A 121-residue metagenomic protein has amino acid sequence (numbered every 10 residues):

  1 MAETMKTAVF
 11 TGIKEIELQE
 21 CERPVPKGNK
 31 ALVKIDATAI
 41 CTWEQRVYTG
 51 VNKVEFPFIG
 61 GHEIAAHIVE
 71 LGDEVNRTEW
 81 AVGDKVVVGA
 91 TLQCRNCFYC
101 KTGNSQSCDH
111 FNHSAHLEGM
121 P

Functional and structural regions predicted by a protein language model:
A2-A8: Short structural boundary motif marking the start of a folded domain
T11, E22-R23, E55-G61, S114-P121: Short Gly/Pro-enriched turn/cap motifs at secondary-structure boundaries
G12-K14, K27: Residue-level recognition of beta-strand termini and adjacent short loop/turns
K14-L18, T42-W43: Short N-terminal binding/cap micro-motifs at the start of the first secondary-structure element
P24-T38, V51-K101, Q106: Glycine-rich beta-strand-centered segment in the early N-terminal region that forms part of a ligand/cofactor-binding
Q45, V54, K101-M120: Iron-sulfur (Fe-S) cluster-binding segments and ferredoxin-like electron-carrier domains, especially [2Fe-2S]
V47-T49: Short Gly/aromatic-enriched secondary-structure transition segments
